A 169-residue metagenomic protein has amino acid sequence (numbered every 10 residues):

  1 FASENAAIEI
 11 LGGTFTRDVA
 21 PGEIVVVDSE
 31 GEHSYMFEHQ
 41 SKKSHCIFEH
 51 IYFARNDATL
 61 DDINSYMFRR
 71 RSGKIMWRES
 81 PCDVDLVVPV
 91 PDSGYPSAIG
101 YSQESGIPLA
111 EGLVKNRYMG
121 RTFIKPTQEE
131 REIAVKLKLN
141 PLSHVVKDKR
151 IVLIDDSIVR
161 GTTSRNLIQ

Functional and structural regions predicted by a protein language model:
F1-Q169: PRPP-associated nucleotide enzymes
